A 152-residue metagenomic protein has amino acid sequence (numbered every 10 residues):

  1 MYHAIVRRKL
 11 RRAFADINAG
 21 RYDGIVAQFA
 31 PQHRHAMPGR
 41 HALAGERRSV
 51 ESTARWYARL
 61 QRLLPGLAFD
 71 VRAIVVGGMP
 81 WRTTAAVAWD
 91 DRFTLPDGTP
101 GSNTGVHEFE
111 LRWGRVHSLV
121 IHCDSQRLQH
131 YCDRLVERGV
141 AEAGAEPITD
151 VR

Functional and structural regions predicted by a protein language model:
M1-P31, R138-R152: Short, low-complexity N-terminal intrinsically disordered segments enriched in polar/charged residues
A13, I25-V26, H33, S49 (+4 more regions): Hydrophobic pocket/interface hotspot
D23, Q28-T83: A solvent-exposed, acidic/Ser-Thr-rich amphipathic alpha-helical stretch
F29-A30, W89-F93, C123: Short beta-strand segments enriched in hydrophobic/aromatic residues within well-folded beta-rich domains
L63-G66, R92-S102: Short, cysteine-centered beta-strand-loop-beta hairpins and adjacent loop/turn segments enriched in charged/polar
V71-V76, D90-R92, T104-E110, V120: Hydrophobic/aromatic beta-strand elements that line small-molecule binding cavities or substrate pockets in beta-rich
W81-D91: A short hydrophobic beta-strand element
T104-D133: Short beta-strand edge/turn micro-motifs at domain boundaries
